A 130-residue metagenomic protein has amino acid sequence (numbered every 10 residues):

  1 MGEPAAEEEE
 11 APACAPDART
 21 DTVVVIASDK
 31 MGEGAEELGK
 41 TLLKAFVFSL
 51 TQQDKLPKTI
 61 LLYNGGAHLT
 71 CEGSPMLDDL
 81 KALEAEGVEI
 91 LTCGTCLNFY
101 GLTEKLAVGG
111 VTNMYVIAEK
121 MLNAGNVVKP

Functional and structural regions predicted by a protein language model:
G2-G73: Conserved mixed alpha/beta catalytic, RNA-binding, or beta-rich assembly cores of soluble enzyme, regulatory
V47, L77-K81, A118: Short amphipathic alpha-helical segments and helix-helix/interface helices
I60, E89-I90, N126-V128: Short, well-ordered beta-strand core segments
M76-L102: A glycine-rich helix N-cap at a beta->alpha junction
V111, M121-K129: C-terminal binding/interaction regions
